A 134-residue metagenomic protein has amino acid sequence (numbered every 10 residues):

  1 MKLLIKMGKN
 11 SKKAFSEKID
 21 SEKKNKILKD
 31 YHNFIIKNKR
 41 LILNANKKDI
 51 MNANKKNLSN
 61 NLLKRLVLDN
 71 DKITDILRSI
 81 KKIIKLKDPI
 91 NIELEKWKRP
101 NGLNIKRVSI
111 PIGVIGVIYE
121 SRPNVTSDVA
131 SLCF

Functional and structural regions predicted by a protein language model:
M1-I105, L132: N-terminal Rossmann-like NAD(P)+-binding subdomain of aldehyde/semialdehyde dehydrogenases
K98-F134: Substrate-binding/gating loop at the entrance of the active-site cleft, primarily in PLP-dependent aminotransferase-like
